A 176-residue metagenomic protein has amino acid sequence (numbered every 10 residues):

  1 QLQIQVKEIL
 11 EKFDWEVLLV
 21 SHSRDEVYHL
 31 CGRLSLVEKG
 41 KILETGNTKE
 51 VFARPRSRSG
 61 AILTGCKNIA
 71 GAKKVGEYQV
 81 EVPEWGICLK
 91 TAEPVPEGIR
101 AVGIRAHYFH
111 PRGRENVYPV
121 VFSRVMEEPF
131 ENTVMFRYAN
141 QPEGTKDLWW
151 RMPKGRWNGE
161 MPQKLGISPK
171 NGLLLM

Functional and structural regions predicted by a protein language model:
Q1-S59: ABC ATPase nucleotide-binding domains
W15-L18, I69, E131: Secondary-structure boundary/capping residues
L19-H22, E44, F52, S59-L63 (+4 more regions): Broad hydrophobic/π-residue packing in well-ordered secondary structure
K49-E50, I62, L89-K90: Short, surface-exposed loop/turn motifs that are enriched in glycine and acidic residues and include a nearby proline
A53-G76, G103: C-terminal boundary and immediately downstream tail of ABC-type ATPase nucleotide-binding domains
K67, Y78-M176: Non-catalytic connector elements of ABC transporters
